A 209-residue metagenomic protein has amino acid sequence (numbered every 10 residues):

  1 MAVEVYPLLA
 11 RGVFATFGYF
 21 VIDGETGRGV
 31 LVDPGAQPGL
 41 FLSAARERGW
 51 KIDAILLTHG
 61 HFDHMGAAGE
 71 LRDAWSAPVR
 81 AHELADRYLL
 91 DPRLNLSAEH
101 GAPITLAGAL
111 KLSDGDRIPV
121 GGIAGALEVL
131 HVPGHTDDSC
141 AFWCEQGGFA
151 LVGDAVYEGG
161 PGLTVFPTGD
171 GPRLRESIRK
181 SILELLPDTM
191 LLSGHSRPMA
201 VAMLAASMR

Functional and structural regions predicted by a protein language model:
A2-R48, A141-G153: Conserved beta-strand hairpin/beta-sheet module of binuclear metal-dependent hydrolase folds, prominently
L8, L112, V132: Hydrophobic residues at beta-strand termini and immediately following loops that shape nucleotide-binding pockets
F14, A36-G125: Active-site HxH/HxHxD metal-binding segment of metal-dependent hydrolases
G24-T26, P103-T105, Y157-G159: Short glycine-enriched loop/turn motifs at secondary-structure junctions
T26, A36, F62, A85 (+4 more regions): Short, glycine/acidic-enriched loop or turn micro-motifs at the edges of active sites
V30-V32, A54-L57, V129-H131: Short catalytic-loop micro-motif centered on adjacent basic/acidic residues
L94-A98, R117, G122-R209: Metallo-beta-lactamase
